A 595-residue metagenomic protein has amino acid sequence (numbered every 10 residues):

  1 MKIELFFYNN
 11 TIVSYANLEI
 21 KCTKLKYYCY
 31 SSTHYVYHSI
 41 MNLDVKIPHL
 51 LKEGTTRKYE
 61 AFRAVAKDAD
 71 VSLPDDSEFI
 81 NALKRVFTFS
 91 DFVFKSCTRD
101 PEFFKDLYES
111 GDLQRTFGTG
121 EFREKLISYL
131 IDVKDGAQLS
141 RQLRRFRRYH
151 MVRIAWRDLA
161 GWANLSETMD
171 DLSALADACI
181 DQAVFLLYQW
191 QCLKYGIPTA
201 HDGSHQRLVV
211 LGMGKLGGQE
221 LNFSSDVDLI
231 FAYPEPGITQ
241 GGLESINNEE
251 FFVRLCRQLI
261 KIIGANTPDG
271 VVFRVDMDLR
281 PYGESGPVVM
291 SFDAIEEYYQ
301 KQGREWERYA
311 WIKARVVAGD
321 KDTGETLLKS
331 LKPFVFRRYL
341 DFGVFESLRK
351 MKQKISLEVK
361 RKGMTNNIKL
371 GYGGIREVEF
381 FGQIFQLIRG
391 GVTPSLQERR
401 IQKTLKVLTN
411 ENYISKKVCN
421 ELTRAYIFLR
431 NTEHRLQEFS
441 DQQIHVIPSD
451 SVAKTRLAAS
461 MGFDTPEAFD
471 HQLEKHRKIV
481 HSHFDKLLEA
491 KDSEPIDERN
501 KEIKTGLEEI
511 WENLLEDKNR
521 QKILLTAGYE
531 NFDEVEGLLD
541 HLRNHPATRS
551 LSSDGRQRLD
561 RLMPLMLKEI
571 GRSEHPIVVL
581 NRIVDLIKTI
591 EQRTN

Functional and structural regions predicted by a protein language model:
F7-Y8, Y15, S31, Y35: Compositionally biased, low-complexity intrinsically disordered regions
N10-T11, K21: Intrinsic disorder/low-complexity segments
Y30, H34-N595: A nucleotide- and high-energy phosphate-metabolite-utilizing enzyme signature
